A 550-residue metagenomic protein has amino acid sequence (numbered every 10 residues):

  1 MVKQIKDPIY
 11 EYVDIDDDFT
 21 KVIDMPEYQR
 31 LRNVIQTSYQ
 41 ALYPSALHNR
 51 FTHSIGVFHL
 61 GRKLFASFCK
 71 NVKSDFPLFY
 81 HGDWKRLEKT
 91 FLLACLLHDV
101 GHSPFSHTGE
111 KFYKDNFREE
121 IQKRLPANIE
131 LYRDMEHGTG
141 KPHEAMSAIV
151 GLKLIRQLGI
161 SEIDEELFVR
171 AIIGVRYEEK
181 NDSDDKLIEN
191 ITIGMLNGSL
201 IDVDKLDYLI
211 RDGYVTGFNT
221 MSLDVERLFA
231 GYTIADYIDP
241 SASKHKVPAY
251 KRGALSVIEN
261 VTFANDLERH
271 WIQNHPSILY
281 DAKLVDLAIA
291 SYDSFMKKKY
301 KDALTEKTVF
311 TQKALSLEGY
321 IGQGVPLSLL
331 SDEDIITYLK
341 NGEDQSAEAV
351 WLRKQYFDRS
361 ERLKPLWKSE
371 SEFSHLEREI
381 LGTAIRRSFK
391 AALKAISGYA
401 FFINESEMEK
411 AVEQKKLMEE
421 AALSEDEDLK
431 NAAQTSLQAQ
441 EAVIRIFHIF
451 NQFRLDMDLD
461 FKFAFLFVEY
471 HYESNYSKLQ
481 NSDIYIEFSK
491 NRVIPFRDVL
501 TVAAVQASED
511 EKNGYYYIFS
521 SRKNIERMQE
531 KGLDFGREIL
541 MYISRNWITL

Functional and structural regions predicted by a protein language model:
M1-L93, V100-L550: Histidine-centered, transition-metal-coordinating active-site segments
